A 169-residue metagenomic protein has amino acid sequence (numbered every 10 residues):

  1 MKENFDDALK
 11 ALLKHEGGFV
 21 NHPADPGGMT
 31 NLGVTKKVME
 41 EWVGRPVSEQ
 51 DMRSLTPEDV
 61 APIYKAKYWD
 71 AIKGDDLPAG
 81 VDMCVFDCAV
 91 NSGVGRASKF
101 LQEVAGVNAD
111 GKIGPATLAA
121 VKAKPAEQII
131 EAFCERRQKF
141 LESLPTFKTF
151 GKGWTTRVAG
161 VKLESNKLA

Functional and structural regions predicted by a protein language model:
M1-A169: Cell-wall polysaccharide-cleaving catalytic domain and substrate-binding groove, primarily in peptidoglycan/chitin
